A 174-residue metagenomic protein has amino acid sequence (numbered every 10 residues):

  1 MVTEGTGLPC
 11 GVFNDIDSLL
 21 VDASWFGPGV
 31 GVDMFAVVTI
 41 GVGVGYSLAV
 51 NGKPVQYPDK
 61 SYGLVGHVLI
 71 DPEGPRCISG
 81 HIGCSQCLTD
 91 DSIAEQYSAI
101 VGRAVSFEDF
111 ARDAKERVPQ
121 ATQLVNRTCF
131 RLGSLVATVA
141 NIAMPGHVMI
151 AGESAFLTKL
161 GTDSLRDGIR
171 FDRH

Functional and structural regions predicted by a protein language model:
M1-I78, I82-G83: Phosphate-binding/catalytic loop of phosphoryl-transfer enzymes
E4-L8, W25-V32, D59, P72-R76 (+1 more regions): ATP-binding/phosphotransfer module of carbohydrate and carboxylate kinases, centering on a glycine-rich
